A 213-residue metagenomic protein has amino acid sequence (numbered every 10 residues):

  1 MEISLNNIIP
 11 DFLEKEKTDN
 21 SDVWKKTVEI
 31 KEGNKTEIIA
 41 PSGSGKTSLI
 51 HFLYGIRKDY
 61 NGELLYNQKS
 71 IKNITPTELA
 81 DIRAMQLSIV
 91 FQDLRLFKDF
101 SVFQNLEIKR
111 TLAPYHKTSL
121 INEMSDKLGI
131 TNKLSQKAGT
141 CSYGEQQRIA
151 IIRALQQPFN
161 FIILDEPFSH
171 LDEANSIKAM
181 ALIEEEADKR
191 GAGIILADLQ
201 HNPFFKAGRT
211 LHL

Functional and structural regions predicted by a protein language model:
Y54: Helix-to-loop junction immediately C-terminal to a conserved catalytic motif
G62-N73: Conserved ABC transporter NBD signature motif
S70, T118-K133: Conserved ABC ATPase "signature" region
I71-S88: ABC ATPase NBD coupling module
D93, D99-L112: Q-loop/switch helix immediately C-terminal to the Walker
K137-E145: Conserved ABC ATPase signature
I162-E166: Catalytic Walker B motif of ABC-type/P-loop ATPase nucleotide-binding domains
